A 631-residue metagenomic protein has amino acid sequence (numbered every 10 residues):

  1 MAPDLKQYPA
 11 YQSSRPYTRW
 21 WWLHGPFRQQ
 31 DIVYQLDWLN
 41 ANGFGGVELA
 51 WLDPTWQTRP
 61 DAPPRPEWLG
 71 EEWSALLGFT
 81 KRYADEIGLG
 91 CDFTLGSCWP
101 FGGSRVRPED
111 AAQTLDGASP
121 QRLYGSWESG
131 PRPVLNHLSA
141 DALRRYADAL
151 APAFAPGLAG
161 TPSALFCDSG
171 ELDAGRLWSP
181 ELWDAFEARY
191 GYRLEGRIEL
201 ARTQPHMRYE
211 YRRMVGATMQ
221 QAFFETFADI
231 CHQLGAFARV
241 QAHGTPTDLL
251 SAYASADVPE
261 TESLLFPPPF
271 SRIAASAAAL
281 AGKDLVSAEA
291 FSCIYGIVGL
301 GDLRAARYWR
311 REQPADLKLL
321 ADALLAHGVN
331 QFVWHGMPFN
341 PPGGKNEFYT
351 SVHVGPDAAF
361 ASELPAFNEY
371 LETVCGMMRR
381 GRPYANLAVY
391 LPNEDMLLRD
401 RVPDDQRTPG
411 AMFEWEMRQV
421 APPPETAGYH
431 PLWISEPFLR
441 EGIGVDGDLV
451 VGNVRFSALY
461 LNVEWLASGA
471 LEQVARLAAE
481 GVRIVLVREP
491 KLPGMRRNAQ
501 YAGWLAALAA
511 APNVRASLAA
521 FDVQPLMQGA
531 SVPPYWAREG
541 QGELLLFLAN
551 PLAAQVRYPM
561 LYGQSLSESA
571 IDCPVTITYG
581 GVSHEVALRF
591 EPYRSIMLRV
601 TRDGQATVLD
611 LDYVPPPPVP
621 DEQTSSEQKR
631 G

Functional and structural regions predicted by a protein language model:
M1-A2, R630: Bacterial/eukaryotic Sec-type N-terminal signal peptides
P3-L5, L36, N40-N42: N-terminal regions that are enriched for targeting/export leaders and immediately downstream pro/stem segments
D4, T114, R122, V608-D610: Acidic/proline-rich low-complexity IDRs
Q12-Y17, W22, R28-V33, G46-L49 (+5 more regions): Carbohydrate-binding surfaces of carbohydrate-active enzymes
P60: Surface-exposed aromatic
P100-P156: Catalytic and substrate-binding clefts that recognize carbohydrates or anionic sugar/phosphate headgroups
